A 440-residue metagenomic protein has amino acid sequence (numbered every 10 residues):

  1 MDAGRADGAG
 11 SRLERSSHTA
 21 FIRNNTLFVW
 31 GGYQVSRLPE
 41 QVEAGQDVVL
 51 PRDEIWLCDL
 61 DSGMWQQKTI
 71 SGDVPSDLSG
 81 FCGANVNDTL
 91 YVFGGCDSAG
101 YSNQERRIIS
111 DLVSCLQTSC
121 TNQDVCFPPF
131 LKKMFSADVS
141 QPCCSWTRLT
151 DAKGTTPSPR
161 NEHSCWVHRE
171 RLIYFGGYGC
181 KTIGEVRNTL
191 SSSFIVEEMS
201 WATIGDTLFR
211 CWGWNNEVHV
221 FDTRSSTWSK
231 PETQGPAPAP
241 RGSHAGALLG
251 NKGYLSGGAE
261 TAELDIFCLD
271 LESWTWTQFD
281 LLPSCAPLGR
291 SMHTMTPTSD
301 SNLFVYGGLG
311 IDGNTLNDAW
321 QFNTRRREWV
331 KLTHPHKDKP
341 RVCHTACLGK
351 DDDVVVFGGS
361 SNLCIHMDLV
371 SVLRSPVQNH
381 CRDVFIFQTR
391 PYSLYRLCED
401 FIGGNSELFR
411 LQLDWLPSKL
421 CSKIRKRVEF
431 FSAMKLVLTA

Functional and structural regions predicted by a protein language model:
M1, Q34, G349-A440: Cullin-RING E3 adaptor/co-adaptor recruitment helices
M1-R12, G63-T69, R148-T150: A short helix->beta-strand "capping" segment at the edge of beta-propeller domains
A9, R23-V48, I70, V86-E105 (+10 more regions): Glycine-centered tight turns/hairpins at beta-strand boundaries that repeat across beta-rich repeat domains
L13, V48, S76-D77, F127 (+5 more regions): Conserved loop/turn at the beginning of each blade in beta-propeller domains
S16-A20, D77-G83, P159-C165, E217 (+3 more regions): Beta-propeller and closely related beta-sheet repeat lectin domains
E43-G63, S102-C120, D124-C144, R187-S226 (+3 more regions): Beta-propeller blade signature
A239, Q278-M292, R325-D351: Conserved blade-ending motifs and adjacent loop-strand segments that build the rim/top face of beta-propeller domains
A286-T324, T345, N362-L363: Loop/turn-rich, solvent-exposed surfaces of beta-rich toroidal or solenoidal domains
